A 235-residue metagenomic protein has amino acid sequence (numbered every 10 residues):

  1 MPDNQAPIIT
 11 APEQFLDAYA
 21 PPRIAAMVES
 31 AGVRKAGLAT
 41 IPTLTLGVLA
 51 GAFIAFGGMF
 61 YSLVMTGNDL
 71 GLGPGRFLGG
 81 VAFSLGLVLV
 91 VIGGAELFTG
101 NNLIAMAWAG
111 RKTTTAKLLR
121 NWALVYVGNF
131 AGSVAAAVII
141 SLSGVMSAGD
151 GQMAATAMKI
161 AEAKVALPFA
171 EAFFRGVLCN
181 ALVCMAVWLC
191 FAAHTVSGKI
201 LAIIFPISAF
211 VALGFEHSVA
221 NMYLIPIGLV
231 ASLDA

Functional and structural regions predicted by a protein language model:
P2-A235: Alpha-helical transmembrane segments and their helix-helix packing motifs
